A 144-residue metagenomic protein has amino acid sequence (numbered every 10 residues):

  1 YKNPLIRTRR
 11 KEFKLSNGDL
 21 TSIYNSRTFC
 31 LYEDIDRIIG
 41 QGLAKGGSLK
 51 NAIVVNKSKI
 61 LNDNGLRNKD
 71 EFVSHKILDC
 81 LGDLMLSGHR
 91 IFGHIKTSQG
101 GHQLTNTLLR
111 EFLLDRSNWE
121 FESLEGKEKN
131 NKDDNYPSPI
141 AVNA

Functional and structural regions predicted by a protein language model:
Y1-A144: Short acidic-hydrophobic catalytic motif
